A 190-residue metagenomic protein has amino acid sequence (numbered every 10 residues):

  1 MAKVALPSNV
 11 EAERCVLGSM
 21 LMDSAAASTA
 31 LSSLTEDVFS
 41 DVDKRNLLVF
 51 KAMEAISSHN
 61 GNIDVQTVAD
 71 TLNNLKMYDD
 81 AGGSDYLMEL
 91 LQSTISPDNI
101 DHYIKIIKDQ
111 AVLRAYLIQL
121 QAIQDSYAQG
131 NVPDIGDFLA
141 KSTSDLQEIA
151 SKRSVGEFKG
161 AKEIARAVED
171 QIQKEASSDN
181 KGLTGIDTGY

Functional and structural regions predicted by a protein language model:
M1-A111: Noncatalytic partner-interaction/assembly domains of nucleic-acid and motor enzyme complexes, especially the accessory
G18, A25, G156-Y190: The Walker A/P-loop phosphate-binding site
A26-A27, V42, F138, S142 (+2 more regions): Generic detector of bulky aromatic hydrophobic side chains
D37-R45, P133, K159, S177-D179: Intrinsically disordered, low-complexity coil segments
A52, Q119, D145, V168-Q171 (+1 more regions): A ubiquitous structural signal for well-ordered alpha-helices
Q92-R166: Interdomain "pre-motor" coupling segment immediately N-terminal to P-loop NTPase/helicase cores
